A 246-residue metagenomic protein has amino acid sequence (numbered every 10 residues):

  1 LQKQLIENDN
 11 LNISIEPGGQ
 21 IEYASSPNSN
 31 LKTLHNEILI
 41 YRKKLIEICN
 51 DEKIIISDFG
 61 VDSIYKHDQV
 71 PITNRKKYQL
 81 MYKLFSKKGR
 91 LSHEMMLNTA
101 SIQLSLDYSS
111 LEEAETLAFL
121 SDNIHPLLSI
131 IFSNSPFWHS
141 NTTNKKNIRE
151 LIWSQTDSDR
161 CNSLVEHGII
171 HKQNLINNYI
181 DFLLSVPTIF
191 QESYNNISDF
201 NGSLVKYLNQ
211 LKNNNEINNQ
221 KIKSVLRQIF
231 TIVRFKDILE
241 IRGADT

Functional and structural regions predicted by a protein language model:
L1-E22, S26-S29, E112-T116, L127-I130 (+1 more regions): C-terminal accessory/tail domains of diverse enzymes
L1-S92, N98, Q228-I229, G243: Terminal catalytic/cofactor-binding subdomain
N28-L31, D62-H67, A100-S109, T143-E150: Active-site-proximal beta-alpha loop/turn segments in soluble metabolic enzymes
T33-I40, E52, G89-S105, F132-F137 (+1 more regions): Hydrophobic transmembrane alpha-helix bundles
K76, L80-N134: Internal, well-ordered domain-core segments that constitute the primary functional module of diverse proteins
